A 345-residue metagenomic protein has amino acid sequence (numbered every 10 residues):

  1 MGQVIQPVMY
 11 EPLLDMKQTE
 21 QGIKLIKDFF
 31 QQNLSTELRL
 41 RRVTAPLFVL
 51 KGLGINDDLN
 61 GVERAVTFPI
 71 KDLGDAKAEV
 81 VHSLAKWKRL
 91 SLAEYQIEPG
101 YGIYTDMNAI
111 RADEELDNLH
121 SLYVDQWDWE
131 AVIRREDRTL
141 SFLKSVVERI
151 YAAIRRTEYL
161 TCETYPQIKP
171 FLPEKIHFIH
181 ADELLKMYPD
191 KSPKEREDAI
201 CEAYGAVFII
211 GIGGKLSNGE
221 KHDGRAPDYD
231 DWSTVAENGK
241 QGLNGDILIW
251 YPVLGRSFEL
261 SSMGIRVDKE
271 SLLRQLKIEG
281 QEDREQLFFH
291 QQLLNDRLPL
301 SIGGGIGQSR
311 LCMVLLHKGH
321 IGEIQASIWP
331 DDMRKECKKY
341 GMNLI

Functional and structural regions predicted by a protein language model:
G2-H120, D128-V132: Class II aminoacyl-tRNA synthetase-like tRNA-binding/catalytic domains
Q21-L25, F29, R138-S145, F288 (+2 more regions): Generic recognition of stable, solvent-exposed alpha-helical segments in well-folded globular domains
I23-I26, F30, L34, F68 (+8 more regions): Generic structural hydrophobic/aromatic packing signal, biased to beta-strands
L34-R42, I150-T161, G319: A generic secondary-structure signal for well-formed alpha-helical elements
V43, G52-N56, I168-A181, P330: N-terminal pre-domains immediately preceding structured catalytic cores
G61, L73, Q96-P99, I103 (+6 more regions): A generic structural signal for short, non-catalytic loop/turn and secondary-structure boundary residues
T105-A199: Extended, charged alpha-beta segments that form solvent-exposed binding/catalytic grooves in nucleic-acid-handling
I110, A181-I345: A translation/RNA-centric and nucleic-acid-associated enzymatic feature enriched in Class II aminoacyl-tRNA synthetases
